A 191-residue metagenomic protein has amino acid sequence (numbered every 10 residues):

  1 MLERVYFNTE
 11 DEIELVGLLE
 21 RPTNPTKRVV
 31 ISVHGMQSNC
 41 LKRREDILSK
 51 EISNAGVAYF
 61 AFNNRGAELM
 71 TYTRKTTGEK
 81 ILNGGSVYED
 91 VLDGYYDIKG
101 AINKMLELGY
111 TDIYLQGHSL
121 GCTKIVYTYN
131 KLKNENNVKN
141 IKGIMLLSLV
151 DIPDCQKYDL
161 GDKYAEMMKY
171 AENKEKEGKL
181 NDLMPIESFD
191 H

Functional and structural regions predicted by a protein language model:
M1-N24: N-terminal cap/lid segment of alpha/beta-hydrolase-fold proteins
T23-T77: Short, surface-exposed "cap/lid" segments of acyl-processing enzymes
K27-V29, D112-Y114, G143: Structural motif
L82-L108: Alpha/beta-hydrolase active-site loop
S86-E89, K139-H191: The alpha/beta-hydrolase serine catalytic core
L115-G117, L147: Short beta-strand immediately N-terminal to the catalytic nucleophile in serine-hydrolase-like folds
G117-I125: Gly/Ala-rich beta-loop-alpha elbow adjacent to hydrolase catalytic centers
Y127-K131: Active-site signature of alpha/beta-hydrolase-fold catalytic machinery across serine- and Asp/Cys-nucleophile hydrolases
